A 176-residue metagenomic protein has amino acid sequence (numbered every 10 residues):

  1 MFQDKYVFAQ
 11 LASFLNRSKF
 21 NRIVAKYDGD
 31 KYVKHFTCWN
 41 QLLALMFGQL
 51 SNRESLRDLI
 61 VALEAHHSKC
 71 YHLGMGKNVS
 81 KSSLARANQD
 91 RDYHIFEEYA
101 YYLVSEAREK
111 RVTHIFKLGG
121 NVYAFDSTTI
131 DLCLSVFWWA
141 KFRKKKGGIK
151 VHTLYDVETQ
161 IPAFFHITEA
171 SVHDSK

Functional and structural regions predicted by a protein language model:
M1-K176: Conserved, well-structured functional cores that handle cations and Mg-NTP chemistry
